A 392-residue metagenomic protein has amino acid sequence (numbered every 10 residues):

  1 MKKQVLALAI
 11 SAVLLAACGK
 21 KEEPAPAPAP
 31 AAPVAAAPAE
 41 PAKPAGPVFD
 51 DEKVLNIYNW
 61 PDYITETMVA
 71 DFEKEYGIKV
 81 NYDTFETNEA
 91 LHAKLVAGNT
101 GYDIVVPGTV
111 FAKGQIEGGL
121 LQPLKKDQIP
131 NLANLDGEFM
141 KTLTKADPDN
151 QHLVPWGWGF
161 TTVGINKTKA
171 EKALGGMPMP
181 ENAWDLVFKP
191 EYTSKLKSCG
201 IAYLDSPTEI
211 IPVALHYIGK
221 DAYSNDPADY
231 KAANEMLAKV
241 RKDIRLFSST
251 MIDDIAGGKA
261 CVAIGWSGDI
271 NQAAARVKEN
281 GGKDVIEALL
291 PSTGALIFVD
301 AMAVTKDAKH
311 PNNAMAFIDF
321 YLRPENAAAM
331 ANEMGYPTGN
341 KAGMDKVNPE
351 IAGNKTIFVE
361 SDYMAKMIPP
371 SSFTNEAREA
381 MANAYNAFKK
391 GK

Functional and structural regions predicted by a protein language model:
C18-K21: Bacterial signal peptide processing site
E40-G118: Early extracytoplasmic/lumenal segment of secretory-pathway proteins
I64, G101, V106-R245, S249-I252 (+1 more regions): Extracytoplasmic ligand-binding site segments that recognize negatively charged/polar headgroups
F111-G114, V262-K283: A ligand-binding cleft/hinge motif common to bilobed small-molecule-binding domains
Y230-A238, G282-A303: Periplasmic-binding protein-like
D253, S361-K392: Conserved C-terminal helix/tail region of periplasmic/extracytoplasmic solute-binding proteins
D300, T305-K366: Mature extracytoplasmic/periplasmic domains
